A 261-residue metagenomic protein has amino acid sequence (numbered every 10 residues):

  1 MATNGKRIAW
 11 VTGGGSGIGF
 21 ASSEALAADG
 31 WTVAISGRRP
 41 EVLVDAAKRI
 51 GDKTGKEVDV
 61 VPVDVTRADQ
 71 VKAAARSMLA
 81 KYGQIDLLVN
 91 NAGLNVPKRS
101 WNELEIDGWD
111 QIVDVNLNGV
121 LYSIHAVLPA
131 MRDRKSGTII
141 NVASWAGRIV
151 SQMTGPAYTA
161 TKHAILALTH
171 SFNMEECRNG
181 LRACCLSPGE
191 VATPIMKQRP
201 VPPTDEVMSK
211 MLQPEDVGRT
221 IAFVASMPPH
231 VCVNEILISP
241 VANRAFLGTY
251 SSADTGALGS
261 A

Functional and structural regions predicted by a protein language model:
G15-G17: Conserved glycine-rich cofactor-binding loop
P40-E41, P62-A74, I106: The beta1-alpha1 cofactor-binding region of Rossmann-like NAD(H)/NADP(H)-dependent oxidoreductases
R99-W101, G108-Q111: Substrate-binding pocket helix/loop in short-chain dehydrogenase/reductase
I124, T161: Active-site helix of classical SDR
S144: Residue(s) in the substrate-gating loop at a strand-loop-helix junction that position the organic substrate next
I149, S171-L181: Active-site-adjacent segment of SDR/Rossmann-fold oxidoreductases
R178, C185-L186, V201, D205-S251: C-terminal helical subdomain
